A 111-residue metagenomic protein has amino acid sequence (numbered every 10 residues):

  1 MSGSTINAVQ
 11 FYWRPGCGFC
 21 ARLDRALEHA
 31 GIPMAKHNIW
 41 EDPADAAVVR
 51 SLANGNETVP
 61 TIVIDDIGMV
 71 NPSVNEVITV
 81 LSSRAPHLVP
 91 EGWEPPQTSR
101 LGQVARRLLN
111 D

Functional and structural regions predicted by a protein language model:
M1-Q10, G16-G18, R22-R25, H29 (+2 more regions): Non-globular targeting/processing and membrane-anchoring segments
A8-Q10, P33-K36, D66-I67: Short active-site oxyanion
W13, T58: Short metal-coordination and nucleic-acid-contact micro-motifs, chiefly zinc-binding Cys/His arrays
G18, E41, M69: Glycine-/small-residue-rich active-site loops that bind phosphorylated ligands and cofactors
I32-A46, N56: Thiol-based oxidoreductase modules, predominantly thioredoxin-like and allied folds used for disulfide exchange
D42-S51, T61: BRCT (BRCA1 C-terminal) domain core and associated BRCT-interaction motifs
P60-M69: A short, hydrophobic beta-strand/beta-hairpin element that forms part of a small beta-sheet core
